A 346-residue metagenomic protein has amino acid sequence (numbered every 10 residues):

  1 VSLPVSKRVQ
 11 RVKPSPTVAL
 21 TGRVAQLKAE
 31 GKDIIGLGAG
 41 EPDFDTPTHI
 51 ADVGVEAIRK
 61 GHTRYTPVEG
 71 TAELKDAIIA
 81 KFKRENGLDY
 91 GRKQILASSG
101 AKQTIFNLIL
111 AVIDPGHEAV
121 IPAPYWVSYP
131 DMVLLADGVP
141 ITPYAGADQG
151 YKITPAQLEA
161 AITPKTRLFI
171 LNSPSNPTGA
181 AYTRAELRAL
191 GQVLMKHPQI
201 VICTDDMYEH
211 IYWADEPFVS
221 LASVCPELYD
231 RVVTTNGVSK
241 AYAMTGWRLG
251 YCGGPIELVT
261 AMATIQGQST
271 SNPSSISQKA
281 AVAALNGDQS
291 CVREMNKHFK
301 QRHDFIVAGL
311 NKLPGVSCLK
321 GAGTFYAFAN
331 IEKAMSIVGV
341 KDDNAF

Functional and structural regions predicted by a protein language model:
V1-V5, K13-R23, L27-I34, E41-D45 (+2 more regions): PLP-dependent class I/II
V9: Substrate/cofactor-recognition hotspot
G38-D43, E56-L74: A glycine-/small-polar-enriched, mobile loop at the entrance of the PLP active site in fold-type I
Y65-S98: Conserved N-terminal alpha-helix of the aminotransferase class I/II PLP-enzyme fold
